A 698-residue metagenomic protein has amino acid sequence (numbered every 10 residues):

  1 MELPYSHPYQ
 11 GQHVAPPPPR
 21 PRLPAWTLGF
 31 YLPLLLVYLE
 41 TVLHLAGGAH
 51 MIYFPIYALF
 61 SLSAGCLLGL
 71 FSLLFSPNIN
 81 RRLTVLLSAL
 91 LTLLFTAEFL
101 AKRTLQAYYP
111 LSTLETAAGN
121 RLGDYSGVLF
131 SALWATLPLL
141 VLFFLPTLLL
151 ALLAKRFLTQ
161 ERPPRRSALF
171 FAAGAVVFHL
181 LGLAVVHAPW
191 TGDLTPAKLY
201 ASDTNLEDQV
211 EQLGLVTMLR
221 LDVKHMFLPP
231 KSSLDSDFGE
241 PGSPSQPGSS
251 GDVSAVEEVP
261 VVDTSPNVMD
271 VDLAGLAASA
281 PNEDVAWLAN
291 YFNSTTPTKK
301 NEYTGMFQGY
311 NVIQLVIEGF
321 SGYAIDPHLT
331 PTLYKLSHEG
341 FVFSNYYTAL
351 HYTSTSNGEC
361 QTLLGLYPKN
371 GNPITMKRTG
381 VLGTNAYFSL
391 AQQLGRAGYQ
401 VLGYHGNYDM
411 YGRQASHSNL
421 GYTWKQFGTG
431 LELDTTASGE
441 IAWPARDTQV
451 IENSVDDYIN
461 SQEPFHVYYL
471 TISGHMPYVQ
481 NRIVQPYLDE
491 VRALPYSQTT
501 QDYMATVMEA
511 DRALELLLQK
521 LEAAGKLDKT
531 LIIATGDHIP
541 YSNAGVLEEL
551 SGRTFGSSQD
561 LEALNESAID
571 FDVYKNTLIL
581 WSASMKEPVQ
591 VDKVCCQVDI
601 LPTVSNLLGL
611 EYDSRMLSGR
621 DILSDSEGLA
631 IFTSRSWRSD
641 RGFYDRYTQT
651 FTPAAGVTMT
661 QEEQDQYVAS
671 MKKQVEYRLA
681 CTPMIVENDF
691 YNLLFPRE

Functional and structural regions predicted by a protein language model:
E2-V268: Transmembrane and membrane-interface helices of multi-pass, inner-membrane envelope-modifying transferases
T92, P196-Y200, V271-A274, A513 (+1 more regions): Alpha-helical scaffold segments in carbohydrate-active enzymes
D235, E257-S294: Helix-hairpin-helix/helix-loop-helix acidic hairpins
A278-E698: Solvent-exposed soluble domains appended to multi-pass membrane proteins
